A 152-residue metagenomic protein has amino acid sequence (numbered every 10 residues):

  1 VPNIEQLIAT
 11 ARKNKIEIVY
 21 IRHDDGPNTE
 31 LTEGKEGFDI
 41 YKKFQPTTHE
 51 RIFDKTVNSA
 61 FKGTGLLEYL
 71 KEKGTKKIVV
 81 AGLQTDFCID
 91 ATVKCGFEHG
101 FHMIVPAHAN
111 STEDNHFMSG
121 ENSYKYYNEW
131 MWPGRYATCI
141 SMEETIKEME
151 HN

Functional and structural regions predicted by a protein language model:
V1-E5: Short amphipathic alpha-helical segment that frequently serves as the phosphate-/nucleotide-binding helix
Q6-N14, T29-N152: Active-site-adjacent betaalpha module
E17-H23, P106: Short beta-strand segments at enzyme active-site cores
H23-D24, L83: Short, well-ordered beta-to-alpha junction loops that form the rim of enzyme active sites and present histidine/acidic
